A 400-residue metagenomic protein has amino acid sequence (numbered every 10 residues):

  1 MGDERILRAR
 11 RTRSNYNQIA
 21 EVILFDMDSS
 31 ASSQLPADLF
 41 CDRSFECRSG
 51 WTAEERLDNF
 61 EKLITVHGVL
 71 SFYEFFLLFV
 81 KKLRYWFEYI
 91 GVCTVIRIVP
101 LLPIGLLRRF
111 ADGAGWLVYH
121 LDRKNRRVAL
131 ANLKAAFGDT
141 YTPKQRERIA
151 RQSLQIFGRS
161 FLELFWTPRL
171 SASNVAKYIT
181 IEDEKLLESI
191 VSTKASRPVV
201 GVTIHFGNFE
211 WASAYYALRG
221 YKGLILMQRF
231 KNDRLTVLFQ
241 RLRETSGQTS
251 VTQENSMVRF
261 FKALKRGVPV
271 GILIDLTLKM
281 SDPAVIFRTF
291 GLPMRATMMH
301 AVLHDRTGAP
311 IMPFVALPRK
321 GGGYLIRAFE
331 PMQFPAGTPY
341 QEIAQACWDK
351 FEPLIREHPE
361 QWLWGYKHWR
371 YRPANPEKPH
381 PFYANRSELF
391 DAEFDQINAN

Functional and structural regions predicted by a protein language model:
G2, A9-S14, A20, S29-S33: Short linear motifs in low-complexity or flexible loops
E4, Y16-I19, E55, N59-K62: Alpha-helix boundary/capping motif
L7, F45-E46, G50, E54-D58: Polybasic, low-complexity intrinsically disordered segments
S14, S29-S33, S44, S49 (+1 more regions): Serine residues within intrinsically disordered or low-complexity segments
N15-N17, D26-D28, D38, D42 (+1 more regions): Intrinsic-disorder-associated, low-complexity terminal segments enriched in Asp/Asn/His/Tyr and depleted of Lys/Arg
W51, L63, H67-T203, T236 (+3 more regions): Membrane-anchoring hydrophobic helices of lipid-metabolizing enzymes
K81-L83, L121, R151, S192-K194 (+2 more regions): Non-catalytic C-terminal accessory region of glycerolipid acyltransferases and related lyso-lipid remodeling enzymes
A195-E254, R266, T277-V285: Catalytic core of membrane glycerolipid acyltransferases/transacylases, capturing the structured, soluble-facing
